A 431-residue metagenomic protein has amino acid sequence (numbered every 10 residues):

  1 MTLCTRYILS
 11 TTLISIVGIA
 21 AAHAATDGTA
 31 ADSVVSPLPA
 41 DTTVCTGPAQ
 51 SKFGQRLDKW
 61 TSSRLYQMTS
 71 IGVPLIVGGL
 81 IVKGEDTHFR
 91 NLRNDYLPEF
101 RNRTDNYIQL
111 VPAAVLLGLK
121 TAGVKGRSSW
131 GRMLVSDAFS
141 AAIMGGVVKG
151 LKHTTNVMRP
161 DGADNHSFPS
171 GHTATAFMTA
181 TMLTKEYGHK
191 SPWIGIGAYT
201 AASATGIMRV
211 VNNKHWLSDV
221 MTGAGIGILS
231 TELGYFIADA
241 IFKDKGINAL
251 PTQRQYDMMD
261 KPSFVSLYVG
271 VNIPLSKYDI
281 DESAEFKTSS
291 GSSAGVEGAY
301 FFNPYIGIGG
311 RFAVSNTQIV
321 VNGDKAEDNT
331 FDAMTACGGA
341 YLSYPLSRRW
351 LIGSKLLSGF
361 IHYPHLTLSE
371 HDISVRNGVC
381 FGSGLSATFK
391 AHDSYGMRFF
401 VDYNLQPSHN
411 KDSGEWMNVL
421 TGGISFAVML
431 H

Functional and structural regions predicted by a protein language model:
S33-S167, T173-R209, R311: Hydrophobic alpha-helical bundle signature of multipass membrane enzymes
L80-K83, I207, V269-L275, F312-Q318 (+3 more regions): Transmembrane beta-strands of outer-membrane beta-barrel pores
E85-T104, I273-E297: Surface-exposed strand-loop-strand hairpins of Gram-negative outer-membrane beta-barrel proteins
A122-V135, K152-P160, E297-E370, N377-V379 (+1 more regions): Gram-negative (and chloroplast) outer-membrane scaffold detector with strong preference for beta-barrel transmembrane
K190-W193, M259-L267, S292, P304-I306 (+4 more regions): Outer-envelope beta-barrel architecture signal
E232, Y300, L342-Y344, A387-F389 (+2 more regions): Residue-level signature of outer-membrane beta-barrel architecture
I241, S263-V269, N418-H431: Outer-membrane beta-barrel "beta-signal"
K261-S263, T288-A294, T330-A336, W350 (+2 more regions): Residues that define the transmembrane beta-barrel architecture of outer-membrane proteins
